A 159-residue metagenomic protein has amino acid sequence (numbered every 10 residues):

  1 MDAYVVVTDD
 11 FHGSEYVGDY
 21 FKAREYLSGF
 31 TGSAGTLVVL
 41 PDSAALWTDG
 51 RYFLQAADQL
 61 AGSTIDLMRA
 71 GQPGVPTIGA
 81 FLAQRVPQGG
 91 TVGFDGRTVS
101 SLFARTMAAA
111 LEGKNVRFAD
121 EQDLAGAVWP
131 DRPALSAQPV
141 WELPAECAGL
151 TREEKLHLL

Functional and structural regions predicted by a protein language model:
M1-P87, V99-L159: N-terminal accessory/capping or targeting/presequence segment of soluble
G90-R97: Acidic beta-strand-to-loop metal/phosphate-binding motif
